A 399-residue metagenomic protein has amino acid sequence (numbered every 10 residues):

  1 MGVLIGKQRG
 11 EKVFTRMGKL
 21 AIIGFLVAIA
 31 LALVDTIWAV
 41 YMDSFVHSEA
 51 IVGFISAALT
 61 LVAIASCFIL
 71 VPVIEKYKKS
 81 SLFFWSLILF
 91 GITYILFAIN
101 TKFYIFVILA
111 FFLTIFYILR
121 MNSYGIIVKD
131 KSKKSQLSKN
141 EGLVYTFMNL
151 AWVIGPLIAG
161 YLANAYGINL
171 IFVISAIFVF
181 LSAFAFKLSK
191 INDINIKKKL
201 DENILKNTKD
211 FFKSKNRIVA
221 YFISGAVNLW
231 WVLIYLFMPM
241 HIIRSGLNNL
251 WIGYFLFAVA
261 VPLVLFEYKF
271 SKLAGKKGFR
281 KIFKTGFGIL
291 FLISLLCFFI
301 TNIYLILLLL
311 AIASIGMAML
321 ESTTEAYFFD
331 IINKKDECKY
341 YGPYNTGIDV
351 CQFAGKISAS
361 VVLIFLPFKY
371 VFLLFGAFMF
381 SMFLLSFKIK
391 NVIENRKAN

Functional and structural regions predicted by a protein language model:
G2-F14, I191-F222: Juxtamembrane intracellular "pre-TM" segments in multi-pass secondary transporters
G6-T60, N216-S245, I252-F255: Helix-loop boundary and gating motifs at the non-cytosolic
E49-A50, K134-V144, N249-L250, K334-Y344: Loop-to-transmembrane helix entry/capping segments in MFS-fold secondary transporters and related SLC/MFSD carriers
A57-V71, F257-F266: Central cavity-lining transmembrane alpha-helices of secondary-active solute carriers, predominantly the Major
S66-K78, F266-G278, L363-I364: Helix-to-loop junctions at the C-terminal end of transmembrane segments in multipass secondary transporters
S81-I95, A176, K281-L295, G376: Structural signature of the two symmetry-related core transmembrane helices
F111-M148: Cytoplasmic helix-loop-helix junction between adjacent transmembrane helices in 12-TM secondary transporters
I171-K187, F372-F387: Symmetry-related core transmembrane helices of the 12-TM Major Facilitator Superfamily/SLC fold
